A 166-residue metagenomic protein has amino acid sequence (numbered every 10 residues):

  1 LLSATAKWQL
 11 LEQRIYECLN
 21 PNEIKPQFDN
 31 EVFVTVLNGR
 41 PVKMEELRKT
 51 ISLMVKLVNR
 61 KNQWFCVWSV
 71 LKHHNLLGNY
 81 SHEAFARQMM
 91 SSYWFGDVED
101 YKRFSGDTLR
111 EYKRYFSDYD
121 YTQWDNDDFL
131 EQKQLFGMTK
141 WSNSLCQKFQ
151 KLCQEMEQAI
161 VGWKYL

Functional and structural regions predicted by a protein language model:
L2-L166: Flexible coil/loop and intrinsically disordered linker positions at secondary-structure junctions
